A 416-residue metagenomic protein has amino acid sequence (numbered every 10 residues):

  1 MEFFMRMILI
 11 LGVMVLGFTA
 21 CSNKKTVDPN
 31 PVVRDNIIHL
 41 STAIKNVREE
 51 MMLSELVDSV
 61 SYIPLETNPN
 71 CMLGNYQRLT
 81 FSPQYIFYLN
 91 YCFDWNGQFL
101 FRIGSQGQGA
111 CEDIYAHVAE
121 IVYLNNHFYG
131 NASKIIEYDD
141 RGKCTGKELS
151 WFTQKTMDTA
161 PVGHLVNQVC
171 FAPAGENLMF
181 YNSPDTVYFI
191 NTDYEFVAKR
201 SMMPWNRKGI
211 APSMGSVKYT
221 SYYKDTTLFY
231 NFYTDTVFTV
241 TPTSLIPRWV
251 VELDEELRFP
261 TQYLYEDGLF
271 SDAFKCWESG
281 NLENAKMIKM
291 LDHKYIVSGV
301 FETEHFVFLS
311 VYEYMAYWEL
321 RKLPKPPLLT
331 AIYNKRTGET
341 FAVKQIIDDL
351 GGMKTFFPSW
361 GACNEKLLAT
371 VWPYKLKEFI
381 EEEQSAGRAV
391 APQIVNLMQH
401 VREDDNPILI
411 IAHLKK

Functional and structural regions predicted by a protein language model:
F18-A20: C-terminal motif of bacterial Sec signal peptides marking the signal peptidase cleavage site
K25-Y62: Blade/loop signatures of beta-propeller domains
E66-C71, N75, Q98-A132, E148 (+2 more regions): Blade-loop segments of beta-propeller domains
Y76-T80, H117-L124, V162-G175, A211-N231 (+6 more regions): Structural signature of eukaryotic scaffold interfaces centered on beta-propeller domains
Y115, S133-T186, V197-P212: Asp-box/WD-like beta-propeller blade repeats and closely related beta-sheet repeat scaffolds
I136-Y138, P184-E195, T234-F238, K322-G338 (+1 more regions): Beta-propeller blade signature
N206-G209, R248-E266, G280-H293, L329-N364 (+1 more regions): Conserved blade-ending motifs and adjacent loop-strand segments that build the rim/top face of beta-propeller domains
A362-K416: Blade-level signature of beta-propeller repeat domains, shared across WD40, Kelch, NHL, RCC1 and BNR/Asp-box propellers
